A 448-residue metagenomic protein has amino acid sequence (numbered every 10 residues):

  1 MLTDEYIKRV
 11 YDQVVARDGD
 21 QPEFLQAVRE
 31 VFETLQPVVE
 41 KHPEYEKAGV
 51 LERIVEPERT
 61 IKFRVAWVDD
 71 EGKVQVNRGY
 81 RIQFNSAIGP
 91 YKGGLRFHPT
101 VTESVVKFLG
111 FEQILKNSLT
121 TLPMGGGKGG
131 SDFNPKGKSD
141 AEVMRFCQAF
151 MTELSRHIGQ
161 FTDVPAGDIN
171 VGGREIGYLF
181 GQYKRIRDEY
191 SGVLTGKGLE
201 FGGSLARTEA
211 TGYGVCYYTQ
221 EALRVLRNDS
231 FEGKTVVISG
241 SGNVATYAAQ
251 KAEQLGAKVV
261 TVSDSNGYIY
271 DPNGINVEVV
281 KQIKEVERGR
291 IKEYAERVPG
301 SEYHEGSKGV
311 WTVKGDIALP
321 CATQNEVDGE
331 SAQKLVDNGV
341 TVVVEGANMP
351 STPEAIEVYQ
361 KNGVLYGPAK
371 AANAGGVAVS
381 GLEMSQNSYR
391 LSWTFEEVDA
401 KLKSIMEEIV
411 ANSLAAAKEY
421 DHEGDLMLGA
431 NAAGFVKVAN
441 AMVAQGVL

Functional and structural regions predicted by a protein language model:
L2-A27, A222-L223, K334-L448: Adenosine-phosphate binding glycine-rich loop
P22-L25, K41-A48, T121, I158-G167 (+4 more regions): Flexible, glycine/charged-enriched surface loops at secondary-structure junctions
E44-Q75: Structured beta-strand/loop patches that form or line metal/cofactor-binding pockets in enzymes
K73-I114: N-terminal cap/recognition module
H98, N117-E232: Glycine/serine-rich phosphate-binding loop and adjoining beta1-alpha1 elements at the start of nucleotide-handling
G203-K314: Glycine-rich phosphate/diphosphate-binding loop of Rossmann-like nucleotide-binding domains
G267-Y366, A371: Rossmann-like adenosine-cofactor binding region
